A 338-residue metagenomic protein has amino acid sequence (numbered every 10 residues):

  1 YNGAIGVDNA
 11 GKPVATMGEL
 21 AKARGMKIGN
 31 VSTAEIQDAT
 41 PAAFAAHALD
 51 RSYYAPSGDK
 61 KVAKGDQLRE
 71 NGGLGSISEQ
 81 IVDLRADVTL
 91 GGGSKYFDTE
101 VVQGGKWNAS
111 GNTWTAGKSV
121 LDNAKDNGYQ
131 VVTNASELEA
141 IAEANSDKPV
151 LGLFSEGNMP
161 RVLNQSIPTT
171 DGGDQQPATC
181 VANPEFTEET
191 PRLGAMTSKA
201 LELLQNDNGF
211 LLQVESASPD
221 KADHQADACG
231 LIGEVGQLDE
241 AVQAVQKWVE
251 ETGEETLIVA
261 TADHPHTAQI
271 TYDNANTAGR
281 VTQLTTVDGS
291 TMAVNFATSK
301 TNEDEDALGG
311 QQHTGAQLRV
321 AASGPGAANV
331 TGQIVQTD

Functional and structural regions predicted by a protein language model:
Y1-R51, D59-K60, A217, T267: Mobile, glycine-rich extracellular loop/lid and propeptide segments that shape or gate substrate/ligand access
Q37-D338: A post-motif C-terminal structural segment
